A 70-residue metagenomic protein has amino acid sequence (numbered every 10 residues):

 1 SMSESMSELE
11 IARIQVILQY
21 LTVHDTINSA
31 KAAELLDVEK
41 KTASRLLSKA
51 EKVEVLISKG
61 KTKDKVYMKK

Functional and structural regions predicted by a protein language model:
S1-K70: C-terminal regulatory or interaction extensions
